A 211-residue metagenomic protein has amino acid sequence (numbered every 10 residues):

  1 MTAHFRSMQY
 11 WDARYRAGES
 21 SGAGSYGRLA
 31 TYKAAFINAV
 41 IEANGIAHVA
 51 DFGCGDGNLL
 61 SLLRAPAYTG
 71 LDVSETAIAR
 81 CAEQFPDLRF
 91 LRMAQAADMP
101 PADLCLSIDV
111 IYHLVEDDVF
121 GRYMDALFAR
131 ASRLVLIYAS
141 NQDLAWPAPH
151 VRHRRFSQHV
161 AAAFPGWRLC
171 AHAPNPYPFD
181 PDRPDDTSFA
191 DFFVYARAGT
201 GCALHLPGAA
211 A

Functional and structural regions predicted by a protein language model:
M1-P100, D117-A211: Class I (Rossmann-like) S-adenosyl-L-methionine-dependent methyltransferase catalytic domain, capturing the SAM-binding
L106: A conserved beta-strand element that flanks and buttresses the S-adenosyl-L-methionine
D109-H113: Short catalytic micro-motifs in class I SAM-dependent methyltransferases
